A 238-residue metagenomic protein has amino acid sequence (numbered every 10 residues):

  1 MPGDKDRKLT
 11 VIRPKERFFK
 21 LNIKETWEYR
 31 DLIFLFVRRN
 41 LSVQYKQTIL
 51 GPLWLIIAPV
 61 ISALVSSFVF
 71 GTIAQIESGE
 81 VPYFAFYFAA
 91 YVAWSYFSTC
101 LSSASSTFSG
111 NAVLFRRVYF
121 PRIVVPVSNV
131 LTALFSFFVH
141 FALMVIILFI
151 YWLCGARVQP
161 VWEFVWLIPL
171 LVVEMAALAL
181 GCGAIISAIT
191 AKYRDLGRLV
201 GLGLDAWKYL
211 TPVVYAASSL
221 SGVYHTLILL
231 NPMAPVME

Functional and structural regions predicted by a protein language model:
M1-E238: Hydrophobic transmembrane alpha-helices and immediately adjacent juxtamembrane helices of multi-pass inner-membrane
